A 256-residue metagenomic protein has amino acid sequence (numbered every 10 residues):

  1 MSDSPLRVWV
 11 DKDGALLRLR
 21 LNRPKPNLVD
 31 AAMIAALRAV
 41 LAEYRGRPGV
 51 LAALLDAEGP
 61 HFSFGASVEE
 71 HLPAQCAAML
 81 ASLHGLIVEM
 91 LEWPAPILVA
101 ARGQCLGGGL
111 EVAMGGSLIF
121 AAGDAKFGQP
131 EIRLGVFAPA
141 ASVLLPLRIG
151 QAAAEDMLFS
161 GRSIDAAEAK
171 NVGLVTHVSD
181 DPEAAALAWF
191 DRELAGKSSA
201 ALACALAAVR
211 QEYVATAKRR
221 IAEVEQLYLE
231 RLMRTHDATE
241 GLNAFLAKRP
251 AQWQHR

Functional and structural regions predicted by a protein language model:
M1-E58, V88, E92: Conserved CoA-thioester-binding segment of acyl-CoA-metabolizing enzymes
L19, L55, V112-M114, A169 (+1 more regions): Hydrophobic/aromatic residues within transmembrane alpha-helices of multi-pass small-molecule transporters
I34-A36, G49, D56-E89, C105 (+1 more regions): Glycine- (often His-adjacent) and acidic-residue-rich active-site loop that binds/positions the CoA thioester
G65-A66, L145, A153-R162: Short helix- or helix-capping micro-motifs that position conserved polar/aromatic residues at function-defining sites
E69, V88, L110-E111, V143 (+3 more regions): Alpha-helical segments flanking ligand/cofactor-binding loops in enzyme cores
V88-L134: Glycine-rich beta-to-alpha active-site loop
G108-I119, G123-D124, A141, A166-L174 (+1 more regions): Active-site-proximal glycine-rich helix-loop-beta segment
F120-A125, V175-E223, H236, Q252-R256: C-terminal long alpha-helix characteristic of the crotonase
